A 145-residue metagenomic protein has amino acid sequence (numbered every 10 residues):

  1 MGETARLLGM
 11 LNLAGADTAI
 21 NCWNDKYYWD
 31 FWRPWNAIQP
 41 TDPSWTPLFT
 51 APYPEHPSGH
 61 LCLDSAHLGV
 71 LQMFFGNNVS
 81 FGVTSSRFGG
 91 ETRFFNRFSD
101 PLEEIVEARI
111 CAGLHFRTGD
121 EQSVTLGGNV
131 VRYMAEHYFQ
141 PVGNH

Functional and structural regions predicted by a protein language model:
M1-H145: Hydrophobic alpha-helical bundle signature of multipass membrane enzymes
